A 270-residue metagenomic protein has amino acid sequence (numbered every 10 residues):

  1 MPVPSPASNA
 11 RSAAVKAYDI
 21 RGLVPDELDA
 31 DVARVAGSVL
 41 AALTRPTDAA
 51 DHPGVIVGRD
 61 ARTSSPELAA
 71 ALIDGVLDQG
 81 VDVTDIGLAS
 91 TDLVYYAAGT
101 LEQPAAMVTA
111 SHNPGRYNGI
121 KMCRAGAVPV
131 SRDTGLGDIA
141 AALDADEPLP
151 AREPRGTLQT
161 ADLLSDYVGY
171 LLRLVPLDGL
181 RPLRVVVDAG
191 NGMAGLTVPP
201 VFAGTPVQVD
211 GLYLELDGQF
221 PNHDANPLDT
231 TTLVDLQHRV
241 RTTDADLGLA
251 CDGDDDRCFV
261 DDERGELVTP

Functional and structural regions predicted by a protein language model:
M1-G22, S131-L149, A250-D252: Short, compositionally biased "basic patch" segments
M1-L72, D78-Q79, T160-L183: An N-terminal, well-structured beta->alpha segment
G22, A33, G37, A41 (+5 more regions): Glycine-centered structural positions embedded in regular secondary structure
P46, A50, G54-N118, L172 (+1 more regions): N-terminal small/polar loop signature for handling phosphorylated ligands or for N-terminal nucleophile
N118-T243: Gly/Ser/Thr-enriched, mixed-charge loops and adjacent short helices that form phosphate/oxyanion-binding elements
M122-A125, F259-E263: Short beta-strand-to-turn element immediately C-terminal to the catalytic PLP-Schiff-base lysine in fold type I
V130, L267-P270: Cysteine protease catalytic core and zymogen-processing segment of caspase-like enzymes
R241, G265-V268: Catalytic cores of soluble, metal-dependent hydrolases
